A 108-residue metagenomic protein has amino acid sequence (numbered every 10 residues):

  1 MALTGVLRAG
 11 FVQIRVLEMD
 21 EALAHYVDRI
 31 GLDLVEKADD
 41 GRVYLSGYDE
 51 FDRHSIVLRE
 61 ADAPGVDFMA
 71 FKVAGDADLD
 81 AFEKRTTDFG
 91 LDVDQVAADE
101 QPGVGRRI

Functional and structural regions predicted by a protein language model:
M1-A2, E83, T87-I108: Vicinal oxygen chelate
A2-L3, E60: Short helix-capping and inter-helix turn/linker motifs at the boundaries of alpha-helical repeat units
T4-L7, Q13-D52: Core segments of cupin and vicinal oxygen chelate
F11-Q13, Y44, F68-A70, R107: Short aromatic/hydrophobic contact patches that present stacked aromatics for nucleic-acid/ligand binding
E18-M19, A74-D78: Helix N-cap motif at beta-to-alpha junctions
A24, S55, F68, L79-A81: Short acidic, gly/pro-rich beta-turn/loop elements at beta-sheet edges and active-site/ligand-binding grooves
E36-D40, G47-A74, A97: Conserved donor-binding loop and adjoining core beta-sheet/short helix segment in diverse acyl/aminoacyl transferases
P64, A77-D80, K84: A low-complexity, Ser/Thr/Gly/Pro-enriched, surface-exposed linker/loop concept that marks segments flanking
